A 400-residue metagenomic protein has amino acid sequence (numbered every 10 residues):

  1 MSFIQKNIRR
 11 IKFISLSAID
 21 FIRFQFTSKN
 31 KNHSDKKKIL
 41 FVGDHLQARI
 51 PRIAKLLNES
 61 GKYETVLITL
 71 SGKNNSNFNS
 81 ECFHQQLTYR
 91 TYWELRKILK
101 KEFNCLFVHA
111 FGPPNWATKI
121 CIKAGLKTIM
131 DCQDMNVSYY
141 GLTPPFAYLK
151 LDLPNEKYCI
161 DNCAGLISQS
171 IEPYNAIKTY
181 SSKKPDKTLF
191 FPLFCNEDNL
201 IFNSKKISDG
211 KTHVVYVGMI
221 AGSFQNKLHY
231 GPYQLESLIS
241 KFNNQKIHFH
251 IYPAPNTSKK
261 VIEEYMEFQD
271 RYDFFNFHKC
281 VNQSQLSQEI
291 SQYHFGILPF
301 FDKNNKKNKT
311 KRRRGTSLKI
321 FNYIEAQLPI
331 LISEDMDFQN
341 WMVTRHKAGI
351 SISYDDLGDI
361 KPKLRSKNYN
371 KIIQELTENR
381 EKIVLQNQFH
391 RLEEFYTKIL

Functional and structural regions predicted by a protein language model:
S2-S76, D209-T212, E236-H248: N-terminal subdomain of nucleotide-sugar transferases
K37, C121-Y140: Active-site proximal beta-strand in glycosyltransferases
L40-V42, R96-N115, K127-I129: Short N-terminal targeting/anchoring amphipathic segment
A48-E59, N196-F202, K206-F268, F277-S284: Conserved catalytic-core segment of nucleotide-activated headgroup transferases in glycan assembly
W93-R96, N136-V137, F146-S168, N322: Membrane-proximal helix-turn-helix segments that form the acceptor-binding/catalytic region of lipid-linked
D161-F202, V217: Donor nucleotide-sugar binding/catalytic pocket of nucleotide-sugar-dependent glycosyltransferases
F190, Y354-I399: A charged, aromatic-enriched C-terminal amphipathic alpha-helix characteristic of glycosyltransferases across folds
S223-Y230, S284-E289, H294-F321, E325 (+1 more regions): Nucleotide-sugar-dependent
